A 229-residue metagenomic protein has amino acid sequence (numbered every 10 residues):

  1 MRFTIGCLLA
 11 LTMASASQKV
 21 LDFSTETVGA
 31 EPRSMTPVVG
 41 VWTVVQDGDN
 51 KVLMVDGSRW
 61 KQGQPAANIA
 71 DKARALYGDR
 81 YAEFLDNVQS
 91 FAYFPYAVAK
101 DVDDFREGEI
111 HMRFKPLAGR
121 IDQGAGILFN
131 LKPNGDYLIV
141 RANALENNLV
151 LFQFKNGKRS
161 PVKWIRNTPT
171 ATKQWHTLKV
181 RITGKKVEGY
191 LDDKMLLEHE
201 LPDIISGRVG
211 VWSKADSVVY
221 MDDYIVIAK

Functional and structural regions predicted by a protein language model:
C7-A16: Hydrophobic h-region of N-terminal signal peptides that target proteins for export in Gram-negative bacteria
S17-V41, V55-P65: Extracellular carbohydrate-recognition regions
D22, I204-K229: Ligand-recognition surfaces built from glycine- and aromatic
F23, I110-M112, K173-G189: Short tryptophan-centered beta-strand motifs in secreted/extracellular beta-sheet-rich domains of glycan-recognition
G57-K155: Secretory/extracellular carbohydrate-interaction modules and structurally similar beta-sandwich "look-alikes"
P95-D103, W164-T170, G210: Beta-strand-rich interaction surfaces with strong enrichment in secreted/lumenal proteins
K155-T177: Short, aromatic/His-centered strand-loop micro-motif at the edge of beta-sheets
Y190-G210: Short, solvent-exposed beta-strand-to-loop segments that form ligand-recognition rims of beta-rich domains
